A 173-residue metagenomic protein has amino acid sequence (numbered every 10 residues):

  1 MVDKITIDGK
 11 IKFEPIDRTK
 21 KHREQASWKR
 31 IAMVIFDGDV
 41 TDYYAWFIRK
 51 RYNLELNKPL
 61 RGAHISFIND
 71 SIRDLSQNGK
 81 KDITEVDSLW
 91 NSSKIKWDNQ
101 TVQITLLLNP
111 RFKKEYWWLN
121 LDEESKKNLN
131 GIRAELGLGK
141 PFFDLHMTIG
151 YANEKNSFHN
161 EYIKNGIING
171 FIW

Functional and structural regions predicted by a protein language model:
M1-W173: Histidine-dependent nucleotide/RNA phosphoesterase domain, centered on the 2H-phosphoesterase fold with its duplicated
